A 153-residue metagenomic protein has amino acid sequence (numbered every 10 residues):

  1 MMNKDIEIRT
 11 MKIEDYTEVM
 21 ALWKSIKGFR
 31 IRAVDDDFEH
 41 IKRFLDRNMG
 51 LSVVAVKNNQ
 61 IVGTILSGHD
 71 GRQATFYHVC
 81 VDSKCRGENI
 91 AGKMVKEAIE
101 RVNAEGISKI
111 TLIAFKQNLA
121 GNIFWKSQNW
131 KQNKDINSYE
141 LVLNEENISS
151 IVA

Functional and structural regions predicted by a protein language model:
I6-V19: A short beta-loop-alpha structural element at the N-terminal edge of CoA-dependent acyl/N-acetyltransferase catalytic
K42-V54, T75: A short helix-loop-beta-strand connector motif used in the catalytic cores of GNAT acetyltransferases and, in some
V54, Q60-G68, T75-H78: Conserved beta-strand in the GNAT
G68-Y77, R86, N133-D135: A conserved beta-turn-beta hairpin within the catalytic core of GNAT-like acetyltransferases that forms part
V81, G87-E100, S127: Conserved acetyl-CoA-binding loop-helix of GNAT-fold acetyltransferases
V102-A114: Conserved GNAT acetyl-CoA-binding A-motif
L112-G121, E140: Conserved beta-strand-loop-alpha-helix junction that forms the acyl-donor binding cleft
S127-K131, N137-A153: Terminal substrate-recognition subdomain of acyl/acetyltransferases
